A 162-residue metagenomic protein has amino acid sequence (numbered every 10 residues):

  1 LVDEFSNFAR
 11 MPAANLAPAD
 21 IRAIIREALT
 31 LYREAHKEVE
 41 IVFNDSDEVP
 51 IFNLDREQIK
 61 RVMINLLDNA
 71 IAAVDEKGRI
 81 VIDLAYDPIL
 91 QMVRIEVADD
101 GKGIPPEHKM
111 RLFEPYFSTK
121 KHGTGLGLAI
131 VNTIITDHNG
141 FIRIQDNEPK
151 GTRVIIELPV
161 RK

Functional and structural regions predicted by a protein language model:
M11-A14, I51-L54, T119: Conserved micro-motifs of the catalytic ATP-binding
N15-L29: A conserved beta-strand-to-alpha-helix junction within the catalytic ATP-binding
I21, G103-R111: Short helix N-cap motif at coil->helix boundaries in the Bergerat
E40-P50: Conserved catalytic submotifs in the C-terminal HATPase_c
I80, A85-I95: Short beta-strand-loop-beta element adjacent to the nucleotide/active-site pocket used for signaling
G127, V131: Short alpha-helical Gxxx[C/S/T] motif in the catalytic ATP-binding
I135-T136: Detector for a conserved hydrophobic position within an alpha-helical segment of the HATPase_c
